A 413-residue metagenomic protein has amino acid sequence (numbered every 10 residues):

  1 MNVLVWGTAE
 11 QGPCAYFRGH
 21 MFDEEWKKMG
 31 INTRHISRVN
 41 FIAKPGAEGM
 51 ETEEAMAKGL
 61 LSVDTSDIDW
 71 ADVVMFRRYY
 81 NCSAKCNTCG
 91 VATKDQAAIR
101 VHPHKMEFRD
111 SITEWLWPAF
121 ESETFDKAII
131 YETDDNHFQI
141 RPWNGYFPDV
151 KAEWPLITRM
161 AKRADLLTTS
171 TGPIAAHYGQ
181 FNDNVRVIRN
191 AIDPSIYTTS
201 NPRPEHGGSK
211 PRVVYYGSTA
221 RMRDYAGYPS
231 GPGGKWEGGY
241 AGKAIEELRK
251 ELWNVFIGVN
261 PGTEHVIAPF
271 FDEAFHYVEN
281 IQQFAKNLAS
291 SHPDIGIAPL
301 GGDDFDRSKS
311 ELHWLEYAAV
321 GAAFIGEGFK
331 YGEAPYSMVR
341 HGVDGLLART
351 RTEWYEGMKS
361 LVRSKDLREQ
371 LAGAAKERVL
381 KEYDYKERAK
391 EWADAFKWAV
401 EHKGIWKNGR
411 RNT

Functional and structural regions predicted by a protein language model:
M1-C89, T93-D95, H102: N-terminal pre-catalytic "stem/leader" segment of glycosyltransferase-like enzymes
E10-E25, D193-T199, P204-S291: Conserved catalytic-core segment of nucleotide-activated headgroup transferases in glycan assembly
V63, E107-S122, H137, F147-L167 (+1 more regions): Membrane-proximal helix-turn-helix segments that form the acceptor-binding/catalytic region of lipid-linked
P173, A191: Carbohydrate-associated surface elements
R223-Y228, P232, W236, Q282 (+2 more regions): Nucleotide-sugar-dependent
S337-T352, S360-D366: Conserved acidic donor-binding segment of nucleotide-sugar-dependent glycosyltransferases
S360, L367-E382, E391-D394: A short, well-ordered alpha-helix in the C-terminal region of glycosyltransferases
Y385-T413: C-terminal alpha-helical cap of glycosyltransferases
